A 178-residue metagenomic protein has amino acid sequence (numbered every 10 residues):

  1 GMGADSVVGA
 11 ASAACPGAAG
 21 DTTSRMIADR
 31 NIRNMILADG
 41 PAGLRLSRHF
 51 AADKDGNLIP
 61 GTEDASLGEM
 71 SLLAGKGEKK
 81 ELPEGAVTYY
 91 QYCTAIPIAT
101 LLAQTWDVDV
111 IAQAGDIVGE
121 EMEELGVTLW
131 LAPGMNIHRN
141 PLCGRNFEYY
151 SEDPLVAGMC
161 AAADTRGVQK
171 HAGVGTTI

Functional and structural regions predicted by a protein language model:
G1-I178: Glycoside hydrolase catalytic-domain context in secreted enzymes
